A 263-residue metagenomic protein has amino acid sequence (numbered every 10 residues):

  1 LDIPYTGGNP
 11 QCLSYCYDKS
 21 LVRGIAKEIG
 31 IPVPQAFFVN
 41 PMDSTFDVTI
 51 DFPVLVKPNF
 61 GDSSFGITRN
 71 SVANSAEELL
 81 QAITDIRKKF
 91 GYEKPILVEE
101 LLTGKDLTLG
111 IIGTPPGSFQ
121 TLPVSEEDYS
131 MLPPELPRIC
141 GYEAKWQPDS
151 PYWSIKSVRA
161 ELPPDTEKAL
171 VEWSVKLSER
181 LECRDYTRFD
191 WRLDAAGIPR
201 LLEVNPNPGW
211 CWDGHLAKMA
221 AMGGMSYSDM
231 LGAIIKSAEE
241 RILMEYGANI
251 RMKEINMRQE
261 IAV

Functional and structural regions predicted by a protein language model:
L1: N-terminal glycine-rich "phosphate-gripper" loop used for MgATP/nucleotide binding and carboxylate activation
P4-Y5, V33, V54, Y227: Hydrophobic beta-strand scaffold residues
G8-Q11: Short beta->alpha connector loops at strand-helix junctions that form conserved, small/polar/Pro-enriched
L13-L97, T103-K105, P115-P116: Active-site nucleotide/adenylate-binding loops and adjacent lid/helix of ATP-dependent enzymes
K27-I31, E161-V263: ATP-dependent carboxylate activation and anion-phosphoryl transfer catalytic cores that bind Mg-ATP to form
A76-D165, A195-R200: Phosphate-binding site of ATP-dependent enzymes
